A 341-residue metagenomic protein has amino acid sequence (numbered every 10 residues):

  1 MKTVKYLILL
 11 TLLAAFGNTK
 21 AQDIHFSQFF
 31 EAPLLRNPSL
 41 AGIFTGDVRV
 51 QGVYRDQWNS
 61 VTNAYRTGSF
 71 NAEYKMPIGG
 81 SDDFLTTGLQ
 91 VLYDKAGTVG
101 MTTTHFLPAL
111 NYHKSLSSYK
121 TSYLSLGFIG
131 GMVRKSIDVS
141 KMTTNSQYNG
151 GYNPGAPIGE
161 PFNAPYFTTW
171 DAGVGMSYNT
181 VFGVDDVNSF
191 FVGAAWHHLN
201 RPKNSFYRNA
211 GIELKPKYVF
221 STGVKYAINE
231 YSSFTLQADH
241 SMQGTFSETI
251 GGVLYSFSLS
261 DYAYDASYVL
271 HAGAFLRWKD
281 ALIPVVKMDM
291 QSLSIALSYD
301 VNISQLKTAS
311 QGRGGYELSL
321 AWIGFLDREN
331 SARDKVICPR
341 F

Functional and structural regions predicted by a protein language model:
M1: Replace "Mg2+/Mn2+-dependent" with "divalent metal-dependent
V4-A15: Sec-dependent N-terminal signal peptides
G17-A21: Sec/Tat signal peptide C-region and signal peptidase I cleavage site
Q22-F341: Subset of outer-membrane beta-barrel
